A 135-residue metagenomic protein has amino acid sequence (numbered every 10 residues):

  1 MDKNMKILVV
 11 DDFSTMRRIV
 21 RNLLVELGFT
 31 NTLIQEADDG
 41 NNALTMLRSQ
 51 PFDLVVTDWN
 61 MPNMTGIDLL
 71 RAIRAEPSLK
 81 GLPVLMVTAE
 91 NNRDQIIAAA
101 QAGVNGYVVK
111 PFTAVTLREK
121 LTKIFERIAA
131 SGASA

Functional and structural regions predicted by a protein language model:
S14-Q35: Two-component/phosphorelay signaling modules centered on CheY-like receiver
E36-T45, G66: Helix N-cap/capping motif at the beta->alpha junctions
T45, I67-K80: Short amphipathic alpha-helix used as the core "switch/output" element in two-component signaling
Q50-V56: Active-site beta3 strand of CheY-like receiver
M61: Receiver (REC) domain active-site loop signature in two-component systems and cognate sites in sensor histidine kinases
D68, N91-G106: Alpha4 helix (beta4-alpha4-beta5 surface) of REC/receiver domains from two-component response regulators
F112-L121: C-terminal output helix
